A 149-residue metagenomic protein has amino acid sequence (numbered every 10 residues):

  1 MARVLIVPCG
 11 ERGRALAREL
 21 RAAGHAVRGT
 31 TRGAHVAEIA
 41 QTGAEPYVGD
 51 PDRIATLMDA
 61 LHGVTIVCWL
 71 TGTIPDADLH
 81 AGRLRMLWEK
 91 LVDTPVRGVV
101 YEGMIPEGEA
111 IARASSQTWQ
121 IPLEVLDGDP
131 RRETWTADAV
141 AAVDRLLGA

Functional and structural regions predicted by a protein language model:
R3, T65-I66, G98: Structural motif
V4-C9: Conserved N-terminal Rossmann-fold NAD(P)-binding element of oxidoreductases
G13-R14: N-terminal Rossmann-fold NAD(P) dinucleotide-binding loop
L20: Aromatic pocket-lining residues of Rossmann-like dinucleotide-binding sites
A23-V27: A generic structural motif
G29, A34-R85: NAD(P)H-binding glycine-rich loop region in Rossmannoid oxidoreductase-like domains and their noncatalytic homologs
R85-G128: Conserved Rossmann-fold NAD(P)-dependent oxidoreductase catalytic core, especially the SDR/UDP-sugar
D129-A149: Glycine-rich phosphate/pyrophosphate-binding loop and the adjoining helix
